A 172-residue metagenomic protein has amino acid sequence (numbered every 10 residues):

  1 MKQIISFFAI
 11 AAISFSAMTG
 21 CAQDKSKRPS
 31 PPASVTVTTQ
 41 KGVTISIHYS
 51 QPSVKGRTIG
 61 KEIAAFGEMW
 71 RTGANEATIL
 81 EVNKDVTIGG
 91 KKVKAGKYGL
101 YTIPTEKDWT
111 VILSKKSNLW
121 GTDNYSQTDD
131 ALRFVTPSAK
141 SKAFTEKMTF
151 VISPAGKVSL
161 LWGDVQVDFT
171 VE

Functional and structural regions predicted by a protein language model:
M1-K25: Bacterial Sec-dependent N-terminal signal peptides
A9, A33-Q40, L80, K84-I88: Short acidic-hydrophobic surface loop/beta-edge motif
A9, K41-V43, G96, K107 (+1 more regions): Residues at beta-strand starts and edge strands
I13-F15, K55, I103, W109: Alpha-helix termini
Q23-E68, L119-E172: Primarily secretory-pathway and cell-envelope proteins
R71-L119: Mid-length scaffold segments of soluble, non-membrane domains
